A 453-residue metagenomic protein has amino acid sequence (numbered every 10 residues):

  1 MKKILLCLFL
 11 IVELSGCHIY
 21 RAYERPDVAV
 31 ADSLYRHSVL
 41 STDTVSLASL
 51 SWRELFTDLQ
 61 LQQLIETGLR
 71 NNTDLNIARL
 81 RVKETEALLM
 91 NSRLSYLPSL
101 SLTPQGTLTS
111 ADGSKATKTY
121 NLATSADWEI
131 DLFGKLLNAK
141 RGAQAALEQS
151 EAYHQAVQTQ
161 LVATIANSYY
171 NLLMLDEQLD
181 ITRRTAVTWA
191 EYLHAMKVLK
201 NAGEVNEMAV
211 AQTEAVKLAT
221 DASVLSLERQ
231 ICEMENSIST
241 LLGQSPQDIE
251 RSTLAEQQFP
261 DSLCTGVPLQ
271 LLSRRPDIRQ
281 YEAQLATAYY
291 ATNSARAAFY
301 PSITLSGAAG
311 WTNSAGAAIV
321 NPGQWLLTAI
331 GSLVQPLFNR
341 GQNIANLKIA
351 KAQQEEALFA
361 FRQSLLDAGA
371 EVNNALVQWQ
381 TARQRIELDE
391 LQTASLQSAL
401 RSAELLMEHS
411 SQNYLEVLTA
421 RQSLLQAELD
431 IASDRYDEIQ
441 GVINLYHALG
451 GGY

Functional and structural regions predicted by a protein language model:
I4-V12: Sec-dependent N-terminal signal peptides
V12-S33: Bacterial Sec signal peptide processing site at the extreme N-terminus
I19-A22, L50-S51, T57-T67, N76-R79 (+8 more regions): Small/polar-residue-enriched beta-strand and adjacent coil segments characteristic of outer-membrane beta-barrel
T42-S51: Short, contiguous pre-domain boundary segments
D43, V187, E204-N206, V210 (+3 more regions): Short, solvent-exposed, mixed-charge loop/turn linkers that connect secondary-structure elements
A78-S92, V157, A163-R184, E191-L193 (+8 more regions): Amphipathic alpha-helical coiled-coil segments
A87, Y96, S114, K140 (+4 more regions): Amphipathic alpha-helical coiled-coil/rod segments that serve as protein-protein coupling scaffolds
L227, P276, D434: Metallo-beta-lactamase
